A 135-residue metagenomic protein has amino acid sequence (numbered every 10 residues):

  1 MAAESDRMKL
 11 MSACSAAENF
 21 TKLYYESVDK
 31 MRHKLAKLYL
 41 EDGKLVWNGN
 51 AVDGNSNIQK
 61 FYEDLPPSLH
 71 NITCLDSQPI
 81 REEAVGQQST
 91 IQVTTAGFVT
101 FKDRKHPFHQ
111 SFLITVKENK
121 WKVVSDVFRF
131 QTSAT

Functional and structural regions predicted by a protein language model:
M1-E26: Short, low-complexity N-terminal intrinsically disordered segments enriched in polar/charged residues
M1-E4, A36-E41: Surface-exposed beta-strand-to-loop junctions that form interaction patches on eukaryotic regulatory domains
Y24, L35-A36, I58, I114: Hydrophobic pocket/interface hotspot
Y25, D29-H33, L40, K44 (+5 more regions): Short amphipathic alpha-helices and their capping/turn residues within compact interaction modules
K34, E41-S89: A solvent-exposed, acidic/Ser-Thr-rich amphipathic alpha-helical stretch
L75-E82, A96-G97, H109-I114: Hydrophobic/aromatic beta-strand elements that line small-molecule binding cavities or substrate pockets in beta-rich
V93-F101: Short beta-strand segments that buttress and anchor functional surface loops
K102-T135: Short beta-strand edge/turn micro-motifs at domain boundaries
